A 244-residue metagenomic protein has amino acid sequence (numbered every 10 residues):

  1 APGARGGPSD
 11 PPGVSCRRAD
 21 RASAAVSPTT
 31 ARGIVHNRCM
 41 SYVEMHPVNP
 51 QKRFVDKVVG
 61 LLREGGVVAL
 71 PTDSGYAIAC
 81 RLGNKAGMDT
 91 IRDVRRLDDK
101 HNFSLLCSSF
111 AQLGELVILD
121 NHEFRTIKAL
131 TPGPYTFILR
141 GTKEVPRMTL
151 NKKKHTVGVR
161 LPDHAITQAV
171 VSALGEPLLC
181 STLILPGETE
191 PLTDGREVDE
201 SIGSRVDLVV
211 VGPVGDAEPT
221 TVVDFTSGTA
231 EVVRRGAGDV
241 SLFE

Functional and structural regions predicted by a protein language model:
A1-P28: Compositionally biased, low-complexity flexible segments
R5-S9, S15, V35, R160 (+1 more regions): Compositionally biased, intrinsically disordered low-complexity regions
D10-V14, A24, G33, A77 (+2 more regions): A generic signature of intrinsically disordered, low-complexity regions enriched in glycine/proline and charged/polar
T29-C39: Short, Lys/Arg-enriched N-terminal segments with co-localized hydrophobic residues within the first ~10-30 amino acids
N37-E244: Active-site-adjacent structural elements in enzyme catalytic cores
